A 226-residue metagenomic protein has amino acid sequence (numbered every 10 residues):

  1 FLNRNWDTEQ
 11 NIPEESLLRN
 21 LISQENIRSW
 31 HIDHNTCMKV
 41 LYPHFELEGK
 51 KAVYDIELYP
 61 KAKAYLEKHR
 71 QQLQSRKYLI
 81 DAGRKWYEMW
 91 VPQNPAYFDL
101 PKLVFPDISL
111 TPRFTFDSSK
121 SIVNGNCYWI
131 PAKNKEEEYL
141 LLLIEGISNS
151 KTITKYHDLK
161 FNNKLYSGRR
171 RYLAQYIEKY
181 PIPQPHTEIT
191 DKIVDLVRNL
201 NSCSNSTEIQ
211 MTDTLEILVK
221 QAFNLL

Functional and structural regions predicted by a protein language model:
F1-I189: Polybasic, glycine- and aromatic-enriched phosphate-binding surface used to engage nucleic acids
K61, P183-L226: Non-catalytic DNA-recognition/assembly elements of restriction-modification systems
